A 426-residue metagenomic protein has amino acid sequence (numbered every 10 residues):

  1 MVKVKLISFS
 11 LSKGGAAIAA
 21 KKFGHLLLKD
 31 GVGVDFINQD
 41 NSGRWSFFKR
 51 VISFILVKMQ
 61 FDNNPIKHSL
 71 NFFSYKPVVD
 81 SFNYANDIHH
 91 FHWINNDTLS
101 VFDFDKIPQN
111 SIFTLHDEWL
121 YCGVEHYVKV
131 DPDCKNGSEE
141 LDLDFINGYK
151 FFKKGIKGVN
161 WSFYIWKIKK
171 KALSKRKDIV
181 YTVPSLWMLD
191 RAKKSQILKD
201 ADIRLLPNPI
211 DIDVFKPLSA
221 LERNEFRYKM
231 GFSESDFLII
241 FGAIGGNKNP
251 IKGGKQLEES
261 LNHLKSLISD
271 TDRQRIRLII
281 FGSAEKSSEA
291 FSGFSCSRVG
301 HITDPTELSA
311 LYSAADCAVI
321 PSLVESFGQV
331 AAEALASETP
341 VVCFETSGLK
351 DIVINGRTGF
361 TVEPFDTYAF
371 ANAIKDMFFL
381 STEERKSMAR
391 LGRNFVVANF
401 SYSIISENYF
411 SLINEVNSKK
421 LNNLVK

Functional and structural regions predicted by a protein language model:
T182, F232-K252, E258-L261: Conserved donor-binding/catalytic core segment of Leloir-type glycosyltransferases
W187, P209: Carbohydrate-associated surface elements
I268-R277, G282-S309: Nucleotide-activated donor-binding/catalytic signature segment of Leloir-type glycosyltransferases, i.e., the conserved
A310-A315: Short alpha-helical donor nucleotide-sugar binding micro-motif in glycosyltransferases
L323: Aromatic "clamp/platform" in nucleotide-sugar-dependent glycosyltransferases that forms part of the donor/acceptor
P340-C343: Short hydrophobic beta-strand element within catalytic cores of glycosyltransferases and related nucleotide-activated
N355-G356, F360-T367, D376-T382: Conserved acidic donor-binding segment of nucleotide-sugar-dependent glycosyltransferases
E384-N399, I405-S411: A short, well-ordered alpha-helix in the C-terminal region of glycosyltransferases
